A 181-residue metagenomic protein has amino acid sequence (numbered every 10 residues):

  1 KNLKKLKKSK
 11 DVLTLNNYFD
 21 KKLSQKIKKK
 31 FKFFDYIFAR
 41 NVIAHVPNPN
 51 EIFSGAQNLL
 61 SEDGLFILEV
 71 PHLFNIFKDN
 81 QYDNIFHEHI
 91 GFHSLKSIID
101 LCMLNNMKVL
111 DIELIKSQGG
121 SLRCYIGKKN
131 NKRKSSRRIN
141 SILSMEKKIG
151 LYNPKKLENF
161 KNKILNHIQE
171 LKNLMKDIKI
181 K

Functional and structural regions predicted by a protein language model:
K1-S24: Class I SAM-dependent methyltransferase SAM/SAH-binding core
K22-K32: Short amphipathic alpha-helix with an adjacent loop that forms part of the alpha/beta core around
D35-F38: A conserved beta-strand element that flanks and buttresses the S-adenosyl-L-methionine
V42: Hydrophobic adenine-recognition pocket in adenosine-nucleotide-binding enzymes
N50-I67: A short glycine-rich, Lys/Arg-flanked "PGG" loop and its adjoining helix->strand segment in the class I
L68-G91, L95-S97, C102: Short, glycine-/aromatic-enriched active-site segment of Class I SAM-dependent methyltransferases
M107-Q118: Conserved S-adenosyl-L-methionine
Q118-H167: Flexible, glycine-/basic-rich loop-and-beta segments that form/coincide with the SAM-dependent methyltransferase
